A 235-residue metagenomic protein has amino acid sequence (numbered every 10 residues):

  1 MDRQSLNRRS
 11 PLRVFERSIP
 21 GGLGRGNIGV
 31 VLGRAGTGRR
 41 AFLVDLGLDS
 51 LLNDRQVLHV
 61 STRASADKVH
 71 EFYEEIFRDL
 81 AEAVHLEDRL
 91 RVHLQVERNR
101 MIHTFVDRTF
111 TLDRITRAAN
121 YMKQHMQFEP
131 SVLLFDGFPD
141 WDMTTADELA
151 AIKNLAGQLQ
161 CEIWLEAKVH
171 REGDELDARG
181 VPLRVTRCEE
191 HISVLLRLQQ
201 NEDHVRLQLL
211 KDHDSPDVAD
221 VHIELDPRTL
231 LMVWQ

Functional and structural regions predicted by a protein language model:
R8-G22: Pre-Walker A adenine-sensing motif
G29-L32: Short hydrophobic/aromatic beta-strand immediately N-terminal to the Walker A/P-loop
A35-G36: The conserved Walker
R40-D107: Conserved P-loop
H59, V132-D136, C161-R171: Structural recognition of the conserved hydrophobic beta-strand(s) that form the central parallel beta-sheet of P-loop
R63-D67, E75, D107-T111, P139-W141 (+3 more regions): Conserved nucleotide-binding/hydrolysis micro-motifs of P-loop NTPases
R100-L159: Phosphate-binding/switch loop-helix module in NTP-utilizing enzymes
A167-Q235: Phosphate-binding/switch region of NTP-binding enzymes
